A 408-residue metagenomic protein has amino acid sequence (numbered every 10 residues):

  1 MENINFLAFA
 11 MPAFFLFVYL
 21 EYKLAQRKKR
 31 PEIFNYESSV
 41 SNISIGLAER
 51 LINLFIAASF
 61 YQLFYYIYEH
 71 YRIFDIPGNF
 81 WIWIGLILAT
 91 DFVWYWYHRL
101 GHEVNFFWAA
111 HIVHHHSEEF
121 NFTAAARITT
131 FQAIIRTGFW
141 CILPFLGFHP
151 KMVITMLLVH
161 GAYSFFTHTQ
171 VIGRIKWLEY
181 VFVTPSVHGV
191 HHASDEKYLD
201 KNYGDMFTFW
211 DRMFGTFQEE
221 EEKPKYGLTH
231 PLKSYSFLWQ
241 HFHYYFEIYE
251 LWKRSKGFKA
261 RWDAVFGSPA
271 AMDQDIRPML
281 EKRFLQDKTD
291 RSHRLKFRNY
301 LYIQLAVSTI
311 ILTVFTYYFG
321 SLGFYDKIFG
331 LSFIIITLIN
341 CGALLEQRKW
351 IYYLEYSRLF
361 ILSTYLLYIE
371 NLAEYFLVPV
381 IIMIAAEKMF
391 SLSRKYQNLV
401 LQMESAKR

Functional and structural regions predicted by a protein language model:
M1-F14: Hydrophobic transmembrane alpha-helical segments in integral membrane proteins
E2-N3, F145-T155, G320-L322, Y368-Y375: Transmembrane helix interruption/hinge and helix-loop junction motifs
L7-A10, H116-T123, F166-Y302, G342 (+1 more regions): Cytosolic/stromal cytosol-facing helical appendages immediately following the last transmembrane segment
F9, I33-L47, F324-S332: Loop-to-helix transition at the N-terminal end of transmembrane alpha-helices
F14-K23, L88-E103, G161-G173, T184-V190 (+2 more regions): Transmembrane alpha-helical segments that form the membrane-embedded catalytic/substrate-channel core of multi-pass
Y19-V40: Membrane-interface helix-loop junction between the first two transmembrane segments
L47-S59, P77-L238: Membrane-embedded catalytic scaffold of the fatty acid hydroxylase/desaturase
R291-L372, F376-V400: Substrate-recognition/cap regions that form aromatic- and gly/pro-loop-enriched pockets for small-molecule ligands
